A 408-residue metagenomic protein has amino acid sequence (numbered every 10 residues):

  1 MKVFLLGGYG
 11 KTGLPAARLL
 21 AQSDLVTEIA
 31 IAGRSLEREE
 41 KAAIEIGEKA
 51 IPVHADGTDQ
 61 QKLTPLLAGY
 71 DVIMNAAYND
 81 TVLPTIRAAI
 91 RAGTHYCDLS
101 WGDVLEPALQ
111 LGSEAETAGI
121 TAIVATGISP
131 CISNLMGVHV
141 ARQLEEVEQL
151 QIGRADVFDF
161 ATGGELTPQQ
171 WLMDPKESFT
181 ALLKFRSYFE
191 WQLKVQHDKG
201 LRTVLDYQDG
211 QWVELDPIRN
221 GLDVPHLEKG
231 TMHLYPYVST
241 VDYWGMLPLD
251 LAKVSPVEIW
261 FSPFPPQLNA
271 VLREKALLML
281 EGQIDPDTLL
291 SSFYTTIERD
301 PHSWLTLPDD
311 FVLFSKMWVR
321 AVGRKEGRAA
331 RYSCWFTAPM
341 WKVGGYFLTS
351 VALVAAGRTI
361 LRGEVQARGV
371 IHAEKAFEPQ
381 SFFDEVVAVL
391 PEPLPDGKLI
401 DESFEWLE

Functional and structural regions predicted by a protein language model:
V3-L19: N-terminal Rossmann NAD(P)H-binding glycine-rich loop of SDR-like oxidoreductase domains
G10, S35-E37: Helix N-cap at the beta1-alpha1 junction of Rossmann-like dinucleotide-binding domains, i.e., the first residues
E28-A30: Short beta-strand element of Class I
A55-G69, T81: Conserved Rossmann-fold cofactor-binding substructure of NAD(P)-dependent oxidoreductases
L67-A76, Y96-D98: N-terminal Rossmann-like NAD(P) cofactor-binding module of classical short-chain dehydrogenase/reductase
A88-E106: ADP-ribose/adenylate-binding Rossmann-like module
S100-T121: Rossmann-fold NAD(P)-binding glycine/threonine-rich loop
Q143-E408: C-terminal catalytic/substrate-binding lobe primarily of soluble NAD(P)-dependent oxidoreductases
